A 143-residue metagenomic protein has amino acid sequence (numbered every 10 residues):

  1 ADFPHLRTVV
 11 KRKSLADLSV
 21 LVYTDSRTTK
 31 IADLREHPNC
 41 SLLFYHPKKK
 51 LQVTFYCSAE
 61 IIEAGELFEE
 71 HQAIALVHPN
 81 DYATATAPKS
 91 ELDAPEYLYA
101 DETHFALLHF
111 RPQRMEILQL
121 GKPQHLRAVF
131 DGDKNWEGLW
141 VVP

Functional and structural regions predicted by a protein language model:
A1, F44-K48, Q119, G132: Short acidic, glycine-rich loop/turn motifs
A1-D17: An N-terminal domain-cap segment
P4-H5, D33-E36, L120-P123: Short glycine/proline-enriched turns and hinge-like loops at secondary-structure junctions
P4-T8, R27, S41, D81: Membrane-targeting and insertion segments and their boundary/processing signals
R7, P38, T103-A106: Short beta-strand or tight-loop elements that sit immediately N-terminal to catalytic metal-binding acidic residues
R12-K50: A short mixed-secondary-structure module that forms the rim of ligand-binding clefts
Q52-P143: Charged, gly/pro-rich active-site loop segments
